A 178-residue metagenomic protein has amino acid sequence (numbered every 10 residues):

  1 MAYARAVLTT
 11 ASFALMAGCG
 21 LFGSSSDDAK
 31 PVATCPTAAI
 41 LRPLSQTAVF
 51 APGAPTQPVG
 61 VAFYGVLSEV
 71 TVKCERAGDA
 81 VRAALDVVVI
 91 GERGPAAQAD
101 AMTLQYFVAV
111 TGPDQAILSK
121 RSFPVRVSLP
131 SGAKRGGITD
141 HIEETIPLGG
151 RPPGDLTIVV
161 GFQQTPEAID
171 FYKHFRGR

Functional and structural regions predicted by a protein language model:
M1-A11: Bacterial N-terminal signal peptides that target proteins for export
L15-G18: C-terminal motif of bacterial Sec signal peptides marking the signal peptidase cleavage site
G20-S24: Bacterial signal peptide processing site
D28-G53: Post-signal peptide N-terminal segment of mature Sec-exported envelope proteins
T56-G78: Low-complexity, acidic Ser/Thr/Pro/Gly-rich terminal tails and inter-domain linkers that flank the onset of structured
C74-I117: Mid-length scaffold segments of soluble, non-membrane domains
P124-L156: Short, solvent-exposed, Trp/other aromatic-anchored flexible loops in extracytoplasmic proteins
Q163-K173: Short acidic/polar inter-strand loop motif in beta-rich domains
